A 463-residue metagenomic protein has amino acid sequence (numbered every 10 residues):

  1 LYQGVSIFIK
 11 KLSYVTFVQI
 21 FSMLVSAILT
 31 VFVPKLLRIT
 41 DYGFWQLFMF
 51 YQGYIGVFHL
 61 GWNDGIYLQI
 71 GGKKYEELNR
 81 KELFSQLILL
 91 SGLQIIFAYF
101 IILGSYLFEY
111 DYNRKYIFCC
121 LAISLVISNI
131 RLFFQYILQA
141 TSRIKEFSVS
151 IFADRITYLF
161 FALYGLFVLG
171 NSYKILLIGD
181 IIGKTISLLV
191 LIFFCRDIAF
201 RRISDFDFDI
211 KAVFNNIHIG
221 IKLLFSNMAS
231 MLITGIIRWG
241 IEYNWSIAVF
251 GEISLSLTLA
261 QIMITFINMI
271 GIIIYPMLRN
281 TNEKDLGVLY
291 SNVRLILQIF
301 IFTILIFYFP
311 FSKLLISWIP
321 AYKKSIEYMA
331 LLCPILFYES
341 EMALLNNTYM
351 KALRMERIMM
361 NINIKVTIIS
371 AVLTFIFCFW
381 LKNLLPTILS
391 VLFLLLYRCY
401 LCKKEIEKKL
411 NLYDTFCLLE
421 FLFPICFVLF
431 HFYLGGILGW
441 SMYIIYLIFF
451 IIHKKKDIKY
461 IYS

Functional and structural regions predicted by a protein language model:
L1-Q3, Y173-D180, L189-T234, I273 (+2 more regions): Interhelical loop/hinge segments that connect adjacent transmembrane helices in multipass membrane
L1-V25, D207-L223, S291, L422-F427 (+2 more regions): N-terminal membrane topogenesis motif
S6-N63, Y99, S124, I221-E242 (+3 more regions): Signature of the first transmembrane helix
I9, I127-S150, P334-K365, K404-K409: Membrane-interface junctions at transmembrane-helix termini in multi-pass inner-membrane proteins
G43-H59, T185, I221-K222, I237-W239 (+4 more regions): Alpha-helical transmembrane segments of polytopic membrane transporters and translocases
H59-Y75, A260-L297, N347-A352: Helix-loop junctions and terminal segments of transmembrane helices in multi-pass membrane transport/translocation
S85-D111, Y164, L189, I267 (+2 more regions): Alpha-helical transmembrane segments of multi-pass membrane transport and lipid-handling proteins
V149-D197, K365-V372, K382-E405, W440-I452: Hydrophobic alpha-helical transmembrane segments
